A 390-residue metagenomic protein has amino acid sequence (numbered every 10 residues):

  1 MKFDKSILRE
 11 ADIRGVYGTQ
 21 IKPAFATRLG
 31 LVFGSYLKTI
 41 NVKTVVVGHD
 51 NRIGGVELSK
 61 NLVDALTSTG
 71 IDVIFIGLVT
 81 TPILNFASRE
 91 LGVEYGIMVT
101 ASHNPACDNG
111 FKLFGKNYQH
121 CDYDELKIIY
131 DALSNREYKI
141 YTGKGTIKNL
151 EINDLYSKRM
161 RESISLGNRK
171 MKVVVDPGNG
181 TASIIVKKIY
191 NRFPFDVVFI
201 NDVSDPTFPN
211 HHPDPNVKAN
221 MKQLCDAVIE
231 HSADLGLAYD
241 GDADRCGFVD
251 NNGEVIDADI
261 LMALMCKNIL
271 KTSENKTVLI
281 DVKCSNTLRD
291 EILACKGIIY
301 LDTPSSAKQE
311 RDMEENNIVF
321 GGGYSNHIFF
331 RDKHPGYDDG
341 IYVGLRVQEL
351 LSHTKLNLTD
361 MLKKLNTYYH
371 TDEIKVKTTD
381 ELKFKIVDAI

Functional and structural regions predicted by a protein language model:
M1-D64, S68-T69, Y95, N149-K172: An N-terminal, well-structured beta->alpha segment
R9, V47, V73-G77, M98-V99 (+7 more regions): General beta-strand structural signal in soluble alpha/beta enzymes
T39, T44-N109, I189-V249: N-terminal small/polar loop signature for handling phosphorylated ligands or for N-terminal nucleophile
V93-S102, D108, V228-D250, V255 (+1 more regions): Glycine-rich phosphate-binding loop
A106-N109, L113-D124, D131, R169 (+2 more regions): Replace "Mg2+/Mn2+-dependent" with "divalent metal-dependent
N109-H231: Gly/Ser/Thr-enriched, mixed-charge loops and adjacent short helices that form phosphate/oxyanion-binding elements
S273-I390: Phosphate-binding and adjacent anionic-ligand microenvironments
